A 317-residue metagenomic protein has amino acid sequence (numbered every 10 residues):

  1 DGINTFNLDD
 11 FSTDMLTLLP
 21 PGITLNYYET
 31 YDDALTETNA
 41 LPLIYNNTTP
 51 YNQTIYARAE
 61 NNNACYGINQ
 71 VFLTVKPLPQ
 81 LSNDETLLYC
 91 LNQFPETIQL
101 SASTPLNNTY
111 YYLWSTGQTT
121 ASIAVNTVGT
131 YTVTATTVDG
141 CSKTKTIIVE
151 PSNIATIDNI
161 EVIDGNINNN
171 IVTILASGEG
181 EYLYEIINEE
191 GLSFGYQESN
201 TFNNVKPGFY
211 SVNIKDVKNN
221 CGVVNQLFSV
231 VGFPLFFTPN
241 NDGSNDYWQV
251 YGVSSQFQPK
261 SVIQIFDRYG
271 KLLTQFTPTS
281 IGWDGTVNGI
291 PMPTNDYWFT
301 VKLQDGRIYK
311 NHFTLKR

Functional and structural regions predicted by a protein language model:
G2-L16, F94-L106, N168-A176, D246-G252: A short beta-strand segment in extracellular, disulfide-stabilized domains
D9, D158, V223-R317: Short loop/turn motifs at secondary-structure boundaries
M15-E29, T104-L113, G178-E185, E190 (+1 more regions): Solvent-exposed loop segments of extracellular immunoglobulin-like
T38-T54, T120-V138, S199-F209, I281-D284: Solvent-exposed segments in extracellular or luminal domains encompassing
Y56-E60, T132-T136, S211-K215, W298-K302: Extracellular recognition modules
N62-I68, V138-T144, S152, S193-G195 (+2 more regions): Short, exposed coil/turn segments at beta-strand boundaries within extracellular/luminal domains
T74-L81, E150-D158, G165, P207 (+2 more regions): Extracellular interdomain linker/stem segments of modular secreted and single-pass surface proteins
L113-T119, E189-E198, T274-T279: Short beta-strand segments within Ig-like beta-sandwich modules, predominantly Fibronectin type-III
